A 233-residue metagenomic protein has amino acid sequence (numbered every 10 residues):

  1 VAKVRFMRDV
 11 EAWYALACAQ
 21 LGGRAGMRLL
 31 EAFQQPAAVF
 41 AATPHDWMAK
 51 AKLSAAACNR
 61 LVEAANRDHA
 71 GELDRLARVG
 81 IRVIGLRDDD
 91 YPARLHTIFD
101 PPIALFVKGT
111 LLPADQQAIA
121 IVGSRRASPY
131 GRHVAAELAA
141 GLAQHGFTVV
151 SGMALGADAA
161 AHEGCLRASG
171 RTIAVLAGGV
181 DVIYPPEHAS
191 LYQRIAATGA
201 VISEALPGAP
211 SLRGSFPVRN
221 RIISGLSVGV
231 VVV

Functional and structural regions predicted by a protein language model:
A2-D89: Short, small/acidic-rich helices and loops at N termini and domain boundaries of DNA replication/processing enzymes
A2-D9, A77-V79, G85-V233: Glycine-biased, small-residue-rich flexible motifs in mid-sequence functional cores and linkers
